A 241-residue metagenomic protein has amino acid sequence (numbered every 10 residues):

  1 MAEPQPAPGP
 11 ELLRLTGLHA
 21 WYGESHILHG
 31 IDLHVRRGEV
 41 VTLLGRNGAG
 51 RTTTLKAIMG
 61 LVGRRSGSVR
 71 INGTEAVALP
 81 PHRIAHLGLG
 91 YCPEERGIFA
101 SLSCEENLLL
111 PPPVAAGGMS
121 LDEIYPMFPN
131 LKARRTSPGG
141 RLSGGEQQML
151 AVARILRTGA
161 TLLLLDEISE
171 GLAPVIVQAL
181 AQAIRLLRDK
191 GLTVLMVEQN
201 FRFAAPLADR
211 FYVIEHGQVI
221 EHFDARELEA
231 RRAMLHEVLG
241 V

Functional and structural regions predicted by a protein language model:
A2-V241: Glycine-rich phosphate-binding loops of nucleotide-dependent enzymes
